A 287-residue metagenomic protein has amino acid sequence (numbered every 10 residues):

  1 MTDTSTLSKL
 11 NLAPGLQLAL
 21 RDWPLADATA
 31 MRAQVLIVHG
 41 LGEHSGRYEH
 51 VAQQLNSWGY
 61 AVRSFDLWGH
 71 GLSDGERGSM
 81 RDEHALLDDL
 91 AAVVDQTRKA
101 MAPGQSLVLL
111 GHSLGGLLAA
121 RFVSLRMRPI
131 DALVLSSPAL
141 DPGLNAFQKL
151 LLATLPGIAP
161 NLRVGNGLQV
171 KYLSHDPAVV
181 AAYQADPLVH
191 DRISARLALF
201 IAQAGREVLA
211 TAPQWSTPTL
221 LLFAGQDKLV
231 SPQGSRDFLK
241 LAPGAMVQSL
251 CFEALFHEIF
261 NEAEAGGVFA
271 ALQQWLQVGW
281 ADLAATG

Functional and structural regions predicted by a protein language model:
M1-D27: N-terminal cap/lid segment of alpha/beta-hydrolase-fold proteins
G40-E43: Active-site glycine-rich loops that stabilize anionic/oxyanionic intermediates across multiple enzyme folds
R47, A52-E76: Conserved alpha/beta-hydrolase
M80-R98: Alpha/beta-hydrolase active-site loop
M101-H112: Alpha/beta-hydrolase fold nucleophile elbow
W215, L221-F223, D227: Short beta-strand/loop motif that positions the catalytic acidic residue of the alpha/beta-hydrolase fold
K228-G234: Conserved alpha/beta-hydrolase "acid-adjacent" motif
M246-G287: Catalytic active-site module of serine/aspartate enzymes centered on a nucleophile-bearing elbow/loop
